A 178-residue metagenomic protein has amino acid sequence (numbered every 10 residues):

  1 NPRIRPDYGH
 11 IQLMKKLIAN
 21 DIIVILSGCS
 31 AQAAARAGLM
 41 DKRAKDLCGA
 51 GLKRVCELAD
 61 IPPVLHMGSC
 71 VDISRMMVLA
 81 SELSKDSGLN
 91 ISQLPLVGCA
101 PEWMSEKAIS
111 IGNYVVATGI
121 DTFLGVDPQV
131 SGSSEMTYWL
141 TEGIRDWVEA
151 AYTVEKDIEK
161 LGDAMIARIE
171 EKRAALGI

Functional and structural regions predicted by a protein language model:
N1-I178: Anaerobic metallocofactor- and corrinoid-dependent redox/one-carbon enzyme cores, especially those from methanogenesis
